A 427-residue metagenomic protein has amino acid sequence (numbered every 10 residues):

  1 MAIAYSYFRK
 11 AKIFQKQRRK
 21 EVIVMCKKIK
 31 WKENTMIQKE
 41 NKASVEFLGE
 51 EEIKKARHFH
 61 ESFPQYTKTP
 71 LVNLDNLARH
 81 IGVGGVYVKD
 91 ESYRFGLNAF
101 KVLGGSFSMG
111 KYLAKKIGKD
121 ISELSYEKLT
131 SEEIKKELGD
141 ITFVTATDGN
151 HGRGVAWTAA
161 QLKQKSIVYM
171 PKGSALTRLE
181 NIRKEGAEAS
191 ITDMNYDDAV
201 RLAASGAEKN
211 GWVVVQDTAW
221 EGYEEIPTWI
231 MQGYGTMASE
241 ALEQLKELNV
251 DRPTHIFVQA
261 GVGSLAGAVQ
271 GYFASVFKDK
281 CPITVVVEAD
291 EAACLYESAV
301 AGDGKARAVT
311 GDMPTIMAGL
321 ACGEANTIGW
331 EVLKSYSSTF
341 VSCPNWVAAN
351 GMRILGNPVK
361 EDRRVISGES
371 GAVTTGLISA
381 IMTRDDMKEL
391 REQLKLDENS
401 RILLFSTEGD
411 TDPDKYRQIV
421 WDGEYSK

Functional and structural regions predicted by a protein language model:
Y5-V24: Short, Lys/Arg-enriched N-terminal segments with co-localized hydrophobic residues within the first ~10-30 amino acids
K20-K427: PLP-dependent amino-acid enzyme catalytic core
